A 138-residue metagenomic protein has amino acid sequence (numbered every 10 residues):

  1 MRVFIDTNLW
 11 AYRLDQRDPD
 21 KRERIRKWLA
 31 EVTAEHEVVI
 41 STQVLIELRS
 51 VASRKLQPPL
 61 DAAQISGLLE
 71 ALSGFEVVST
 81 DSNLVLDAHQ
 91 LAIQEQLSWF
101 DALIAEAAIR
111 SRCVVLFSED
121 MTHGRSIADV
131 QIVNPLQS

Functional and structural regions predicted by a protein language model:
M1-I40, K55-A63: Short, well-structured N-terminal submotif of metal-dependent ribonuclease cores
Y12, S50-S53, E70: Generic alpha-helical structural context detector
T42-I46, S66-Q94: Acidic catalytic patch
A105-S138: Acidic, PIN/NYN-like endoribonuclease modules and their adjacent C-terminal/linker elements
